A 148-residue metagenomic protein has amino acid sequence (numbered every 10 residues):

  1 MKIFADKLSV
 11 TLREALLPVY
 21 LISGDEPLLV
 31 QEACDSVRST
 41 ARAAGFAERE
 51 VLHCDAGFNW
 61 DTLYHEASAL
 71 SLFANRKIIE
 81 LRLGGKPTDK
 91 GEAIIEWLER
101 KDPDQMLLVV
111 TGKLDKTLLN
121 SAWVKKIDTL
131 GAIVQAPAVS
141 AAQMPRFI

Functional and structural regions predicted by a protein language model:
M1-I148: Conserved beta/loop motifs at nucleotide-recognition and modification sites
